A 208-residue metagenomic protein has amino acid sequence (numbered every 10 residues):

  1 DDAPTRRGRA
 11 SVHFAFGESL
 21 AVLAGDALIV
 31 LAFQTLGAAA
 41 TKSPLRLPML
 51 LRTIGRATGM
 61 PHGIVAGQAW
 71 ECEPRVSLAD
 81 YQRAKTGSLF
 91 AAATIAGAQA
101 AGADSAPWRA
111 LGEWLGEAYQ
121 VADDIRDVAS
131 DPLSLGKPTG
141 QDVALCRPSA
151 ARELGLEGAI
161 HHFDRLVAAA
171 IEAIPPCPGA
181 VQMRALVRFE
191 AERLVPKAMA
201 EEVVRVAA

Functional and structural regions predicted by a protein language model:
D1-I171, P178-A191, V195: Mg2+-dependent prenyl diphosphate-binding active-site environment of isoprenoid biosynthetic enzymes
A191-A208: Terminal targeting/low-complexity segments that flank the catalytic cores of oxidoreductases
